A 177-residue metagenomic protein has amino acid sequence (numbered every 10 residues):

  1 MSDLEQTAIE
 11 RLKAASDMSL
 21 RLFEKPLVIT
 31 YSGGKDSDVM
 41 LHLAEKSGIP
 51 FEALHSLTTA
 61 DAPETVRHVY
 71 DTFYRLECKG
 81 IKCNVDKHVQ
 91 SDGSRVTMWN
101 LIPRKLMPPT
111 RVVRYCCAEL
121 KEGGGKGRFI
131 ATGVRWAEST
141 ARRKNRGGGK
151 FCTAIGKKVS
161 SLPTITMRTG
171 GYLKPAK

Functional and structural regions predicted by a protein language model:
M1-K177: Nucleotide-activated chemistry modules centered on ATP-dependent adenylation/adenylyltransferase
